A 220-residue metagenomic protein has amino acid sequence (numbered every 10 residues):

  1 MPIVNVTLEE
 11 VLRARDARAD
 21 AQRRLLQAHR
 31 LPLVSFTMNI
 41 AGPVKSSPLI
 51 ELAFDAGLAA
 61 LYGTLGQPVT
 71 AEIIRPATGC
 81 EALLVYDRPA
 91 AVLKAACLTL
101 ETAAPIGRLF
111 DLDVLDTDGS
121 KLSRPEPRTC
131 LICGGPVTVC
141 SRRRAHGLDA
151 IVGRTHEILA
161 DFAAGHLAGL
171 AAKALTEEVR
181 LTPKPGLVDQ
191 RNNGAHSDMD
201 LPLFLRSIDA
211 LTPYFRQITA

Functional and structural regions predicted by a protein language model:
M1-Q67: General detector of N-terminal leader/presequence modules that precede the first folded domain
R30-T37, A77-L83, T129-I132: Glycine-rich, often proline-containing surface loops adjacent to acidic residues and nearby aromatics that form
I40-V44, R88-A90, P136-V139: A generic structural motif
A71-S123: A broadly conserved sequence feature marking short terminus-proximal activation segments in nucleic acid-centric
L109-A174, F204-S207, L211: Cys/His-clustered metal-coordination modules, chiefly Zn-binding fingers
A168-T176, T182, A195, A210-T212 (+1 more regions): Ala/Thr-enriched low-complexity intrinsically disordered regions
R180, P185-V188: Ser/Thr/Pro/Gly-rich low-complexity, intrinsically disordered segments
L187-Q190, G194-S197, P202-S207, T212-F215: Intrinsically disordered, low-complexity segments enriched in serine/proline and basic residues
